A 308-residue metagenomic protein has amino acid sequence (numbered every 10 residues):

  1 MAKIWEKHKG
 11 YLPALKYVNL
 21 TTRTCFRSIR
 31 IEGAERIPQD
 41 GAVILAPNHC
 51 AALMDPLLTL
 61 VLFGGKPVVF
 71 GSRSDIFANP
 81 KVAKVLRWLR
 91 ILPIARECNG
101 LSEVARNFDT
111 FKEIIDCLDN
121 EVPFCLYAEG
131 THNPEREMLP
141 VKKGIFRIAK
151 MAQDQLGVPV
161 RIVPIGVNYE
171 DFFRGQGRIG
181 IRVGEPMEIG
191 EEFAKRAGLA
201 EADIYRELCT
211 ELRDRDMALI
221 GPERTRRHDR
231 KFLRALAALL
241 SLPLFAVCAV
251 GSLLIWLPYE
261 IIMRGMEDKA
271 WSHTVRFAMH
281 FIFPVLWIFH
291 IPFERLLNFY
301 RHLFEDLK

Functional and structural regions predicted by a protein language model:
M1-K9, D55, P222-L239: Compositionally biased, charge-rich terminal segments
I4-L199, L257-K308: Soluble catalytic domains of membrane acyltransferases
L92, P186-G190, R215, L219-P222 (+1 more regions): Phosphate/oxyanion-binding loops and surfaces in catalytic or ligand/nucleic-acid-binding neighborhoods
R196-K231: Long, charge-rich alpha-helical interaction segments
I220-E223, G251, P258: Long, hydrophobic, amphipathic alpha-helical segments used as structural scaffolds
F232-L254: Transmembrane alpha-helical segments and their cytosolic interface motifs in multi-pass membrane proteins
